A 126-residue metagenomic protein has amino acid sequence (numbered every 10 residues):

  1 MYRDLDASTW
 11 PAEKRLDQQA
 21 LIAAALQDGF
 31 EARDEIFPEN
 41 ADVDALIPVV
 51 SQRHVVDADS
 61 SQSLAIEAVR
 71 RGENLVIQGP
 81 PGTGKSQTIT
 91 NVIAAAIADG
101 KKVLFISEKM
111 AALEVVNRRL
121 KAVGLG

Functional and structural regions predicted by a protein language model:
M1-A68: Pre-P-loop entry segment of helicase/translocase ATPase cores
P48, H54-G126: P-loop NTPase Walker
